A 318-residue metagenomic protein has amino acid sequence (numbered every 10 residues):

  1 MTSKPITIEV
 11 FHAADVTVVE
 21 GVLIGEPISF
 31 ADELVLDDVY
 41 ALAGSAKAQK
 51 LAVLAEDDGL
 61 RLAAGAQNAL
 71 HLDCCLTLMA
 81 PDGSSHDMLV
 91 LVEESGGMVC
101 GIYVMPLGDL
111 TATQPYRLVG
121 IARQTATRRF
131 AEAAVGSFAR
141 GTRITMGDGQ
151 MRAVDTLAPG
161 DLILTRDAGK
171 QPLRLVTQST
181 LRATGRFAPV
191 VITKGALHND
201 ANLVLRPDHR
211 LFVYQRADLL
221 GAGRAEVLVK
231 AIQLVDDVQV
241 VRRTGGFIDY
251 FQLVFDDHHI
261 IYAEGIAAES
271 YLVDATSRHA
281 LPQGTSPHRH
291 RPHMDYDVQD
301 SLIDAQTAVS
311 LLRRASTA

Functional and structural regions predicted by a protein language model:
T2-I24, I28-A48, L54-C75, S84-A133 (+4 more regions): Sequence-level preference for short, compositionally simple segments enriched in small aliphatic or small polar residues
L70, F138, M151-A158, I163 (+2 more regions): Short, well-ordered loop/turn sites that connect or cap secondary structure elements
L76, I144, L157-L164, L211: Generic structural signal for buried aliphatic residues
E132, A139-G147, R166, K170 (+1 more regions): Long beta-strand-rich cores associated with HINT superfamily self-processing modules
M151-L157, D167-K170, F247, L302: Conserved structured core elements
R152-A153, L228-A231, D304: Short, solvent-exposed coil/turn linker segments
D155-L162, A231-V240, A308-A315: Short alpha-helical interface patches
